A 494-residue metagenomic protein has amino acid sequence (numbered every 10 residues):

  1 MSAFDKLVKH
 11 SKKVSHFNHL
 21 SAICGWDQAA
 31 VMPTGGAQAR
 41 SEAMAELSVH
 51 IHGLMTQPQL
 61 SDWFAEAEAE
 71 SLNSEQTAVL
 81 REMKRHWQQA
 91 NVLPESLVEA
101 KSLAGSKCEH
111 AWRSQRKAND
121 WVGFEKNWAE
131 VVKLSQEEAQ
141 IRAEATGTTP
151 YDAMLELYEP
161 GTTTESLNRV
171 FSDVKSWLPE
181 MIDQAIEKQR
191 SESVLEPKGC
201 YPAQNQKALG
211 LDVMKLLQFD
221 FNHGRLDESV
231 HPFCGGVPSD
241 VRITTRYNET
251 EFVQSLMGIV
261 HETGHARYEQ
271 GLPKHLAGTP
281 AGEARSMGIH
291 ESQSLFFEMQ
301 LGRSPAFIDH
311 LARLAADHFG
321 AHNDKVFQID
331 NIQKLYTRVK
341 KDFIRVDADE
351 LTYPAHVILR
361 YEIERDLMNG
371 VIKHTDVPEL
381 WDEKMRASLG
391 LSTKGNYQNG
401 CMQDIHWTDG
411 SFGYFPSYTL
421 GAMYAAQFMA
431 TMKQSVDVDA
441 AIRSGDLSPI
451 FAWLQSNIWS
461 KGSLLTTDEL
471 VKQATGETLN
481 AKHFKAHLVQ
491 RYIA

Functional and structural regions predicted by a protein language model:
M1-P160, V489-I493: A well-structured
A3, H19-G25, G35, A39 (+3 more regions): C-terminal, non-catalytic "cap/extension" segments appended to globular domains
L7, A143, H261, S294 (+3 more regions): Divalent metal-coordination and catalytic microenvironments
L7, Q254-K274, E291-L295: Active-site recognition of the HExxH zinc-binding catalytic motif
A39, A100, N127-E130, V170 (+12 more regions): Secondary-structure capping and boundary motifs in well-ordered enzyme cores
K101-F252: Contiguous, non-catalytic segments that form substrate-binding/exosite surfaces or channel walls
F171, K175-L178, A203-K207, V213-D227 (+1 more regions): All-alpha helical catalytic cores of prenyl diphosphate-utilizing isoprenoid enzymes
E283-D324: Post-HExxH zinc-binding segment in Zn-dependent metallohydrolases
